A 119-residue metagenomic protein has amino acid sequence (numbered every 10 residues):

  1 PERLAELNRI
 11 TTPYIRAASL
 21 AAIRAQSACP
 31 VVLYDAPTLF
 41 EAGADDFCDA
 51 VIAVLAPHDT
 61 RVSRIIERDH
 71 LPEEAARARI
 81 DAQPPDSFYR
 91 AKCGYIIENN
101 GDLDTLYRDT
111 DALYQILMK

Functional and structural regions predicted by a protein language model:
P1-E2, H58-D59, E73: Alpha-helix N-capping/helix-start residues
P1-P30: ATP-dependent small-molecule kinase phosphotransfer cores that center on conserved nucleotide phosphate-binding segments
R3-E6, D35-A36, A50-A53, R64 (+1 more regions): Residue-level recognition of specific faces of alpha-helices
I15-S19, A28, D46-F47, E67 (+1 more regions): Small-molecule kinase domains that catalyze NTP-dependent phosphoryl transfer to phosphate-bearing small molecules
P30-E41: Switch II (G3) loop of P-loop NTPases
L33, D45-D69, I97: Conserved phosphate-donor/acceptor-positioning beta-strand/loop module used by diverse small-molecule
L39, P57-T60, D102-L103: Conserved nucleotide-binding/hydrolysis micro-motifs of P-loop NTPases
